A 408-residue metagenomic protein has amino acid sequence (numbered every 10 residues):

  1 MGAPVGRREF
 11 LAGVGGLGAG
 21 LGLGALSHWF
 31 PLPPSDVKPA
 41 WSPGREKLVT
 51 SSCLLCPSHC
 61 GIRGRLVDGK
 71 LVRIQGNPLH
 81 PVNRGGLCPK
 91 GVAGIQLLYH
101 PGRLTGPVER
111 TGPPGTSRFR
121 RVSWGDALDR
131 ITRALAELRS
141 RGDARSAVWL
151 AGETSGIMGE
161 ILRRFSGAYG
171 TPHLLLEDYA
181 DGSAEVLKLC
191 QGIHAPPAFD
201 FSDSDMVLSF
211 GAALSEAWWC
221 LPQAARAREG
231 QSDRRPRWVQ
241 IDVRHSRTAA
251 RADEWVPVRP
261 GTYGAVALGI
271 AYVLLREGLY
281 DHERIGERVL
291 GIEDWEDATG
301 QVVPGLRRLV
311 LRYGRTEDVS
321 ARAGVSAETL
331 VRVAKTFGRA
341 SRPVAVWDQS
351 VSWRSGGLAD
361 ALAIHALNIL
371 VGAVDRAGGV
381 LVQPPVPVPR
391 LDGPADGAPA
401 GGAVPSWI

Functional and structural regions predicted by a protein language model:
M1-L279, S326: N-terminal export/assembly segments and adjacent metallocofactor-ligating motifs of anaerobic energy-metabolism
P114-R120, L279-V325: N-terminal leader/propeptide and maturation segments of large enzyme subunits in energy/redox metabolism and hydrolases
G142-S146, Y280-G286, V344, D375-V382: Flexible, glycine/charged-enriched surface loops at secondary-structure junctions
G159, R163, G264-L268, P304 (+3 more regions): Non-catalytic, well-ordered alpha-helical scaffold segments
R237-S246, V333-P343: Active-site-adjacent bridging/hinge elements
S246-R251, L309-R315, R339-W347: Short acidic (Asp/Glu) and glycine-rich catalytic loops that position anionic groups and cofactors
G286-I292, V333-F337, V382-P385: Short linear loop/turn motifs
E328, F337-I408: A glycine-rich, hydrophobic/aromatic-adjacent loop/helix-cap motif
